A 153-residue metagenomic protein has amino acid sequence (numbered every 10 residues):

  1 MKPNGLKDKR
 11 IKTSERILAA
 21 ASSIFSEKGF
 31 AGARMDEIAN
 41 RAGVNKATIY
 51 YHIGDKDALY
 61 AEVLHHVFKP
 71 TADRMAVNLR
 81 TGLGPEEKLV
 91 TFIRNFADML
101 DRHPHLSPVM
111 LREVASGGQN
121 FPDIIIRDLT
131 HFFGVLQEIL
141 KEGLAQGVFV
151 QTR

Functional and structural regions predicted by a protein language model:
M1-K28, G32-V44, D57-A61: Basic, helix-initiating cap at the start of DNA-binding domains
I11-A19, A31-G32, H52-A76, V90 (+1 more regions): An amphipathic alpha-helix adjacent to DNA-recognition modules
E27-A31, G82, H103, Q146: Short coil/turn segments at alpha/beta junctions that flank glycine-rich nucleotide-binding fingerprints
A47: Key DNA-contact positions within bacterial/archaeal DNA-binding proteins
K69-A76, Q119-A145: Amphipathic alpha-helical packing segments from all-alpha helical-bundle domains
A76-P108: Hydrophobic alpha-helical connector segments
D101-D123: Amphipathic alpha-helical segments used for helix-helix packing
Q137, V150-R153: Hydrophobic alpha-helical segments that form the core of small-molecule binding pockets and/or dimer interfaces
